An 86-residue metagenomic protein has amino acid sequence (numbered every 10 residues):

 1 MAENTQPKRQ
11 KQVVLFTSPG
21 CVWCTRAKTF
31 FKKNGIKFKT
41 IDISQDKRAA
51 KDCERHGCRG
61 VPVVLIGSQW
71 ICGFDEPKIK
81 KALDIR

Functional and structural regions predicted by a protein language model:
A2-N34: Local sequence-structure signature of Cys/Sec-based thiol-disulfide redox active-site neighborhoods
V14, K39-I41: Conserved beta-strand positions in the Rossmann-like core of class I SAM-dependent methyltransferases
V22, C72, K80: Nucleotide phosphate-binding site architecture
C24, K47, G73: Loop/helix-junction capping segments adjacent to catalytic residues or to phosphate/diphosphate-binding pockets
I41-R59, P77, I85: Thioredoxin-like thiol-disulfide oxidoreductase module
P62-C72: A short, hydrophobic beta-strand/beta-hairpin element that forms part of a small beta-sheet core
G67, E76-P77, A82: BRCT (BRCA1 C-terminal) phosphopeptide-binding modules in DNA damage response/checkpoint, repair, replication
